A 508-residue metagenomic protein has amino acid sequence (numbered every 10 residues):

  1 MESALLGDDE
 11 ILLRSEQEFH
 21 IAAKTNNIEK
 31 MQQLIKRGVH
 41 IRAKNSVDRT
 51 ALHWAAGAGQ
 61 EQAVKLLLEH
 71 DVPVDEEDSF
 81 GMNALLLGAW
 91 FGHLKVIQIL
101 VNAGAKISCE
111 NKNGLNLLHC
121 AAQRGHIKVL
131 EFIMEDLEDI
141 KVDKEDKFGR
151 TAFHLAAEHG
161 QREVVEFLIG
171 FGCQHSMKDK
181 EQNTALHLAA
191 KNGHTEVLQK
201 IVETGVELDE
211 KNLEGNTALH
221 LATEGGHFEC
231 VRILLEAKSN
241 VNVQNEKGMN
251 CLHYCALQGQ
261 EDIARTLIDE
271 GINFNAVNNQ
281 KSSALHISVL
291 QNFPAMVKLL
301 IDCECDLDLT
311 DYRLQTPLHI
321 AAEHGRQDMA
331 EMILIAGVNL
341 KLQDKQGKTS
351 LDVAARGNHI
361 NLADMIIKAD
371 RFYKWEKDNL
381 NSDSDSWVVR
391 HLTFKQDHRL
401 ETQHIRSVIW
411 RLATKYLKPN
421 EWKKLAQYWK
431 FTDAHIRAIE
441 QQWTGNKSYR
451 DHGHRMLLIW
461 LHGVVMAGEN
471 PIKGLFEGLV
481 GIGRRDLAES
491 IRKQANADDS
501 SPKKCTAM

Functional and structural regions predicted by a protein language model:
M1-E18, A237, E270, D302-C303 (+1 more regions): Ankyrin-repeat-protein effector appendages
S3-W54: N-terminal segments that cap or nucleate solenoid repeat domains
L12, N45, D78, N111 (+7 more regions): Ankyrin repeat boundary/linker residues
